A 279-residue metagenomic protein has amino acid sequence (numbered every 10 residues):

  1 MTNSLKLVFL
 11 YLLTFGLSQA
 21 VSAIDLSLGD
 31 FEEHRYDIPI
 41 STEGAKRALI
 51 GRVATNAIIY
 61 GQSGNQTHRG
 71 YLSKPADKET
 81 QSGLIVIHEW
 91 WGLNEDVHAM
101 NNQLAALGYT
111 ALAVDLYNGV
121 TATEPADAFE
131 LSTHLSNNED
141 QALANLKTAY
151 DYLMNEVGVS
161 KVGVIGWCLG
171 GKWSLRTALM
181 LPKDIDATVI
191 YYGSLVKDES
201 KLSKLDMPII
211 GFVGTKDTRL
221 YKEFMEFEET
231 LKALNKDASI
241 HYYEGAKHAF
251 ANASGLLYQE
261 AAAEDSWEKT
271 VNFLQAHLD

Functional and structural regions predicted by a protein language model:
V8-Q19: Bacterial N-terminal signal peptides
I24-I50, A57-Y152: Serine-hydrolase catalytic machinery in alpha/beta-hydrolase-like enzymes
L116-V120, S194, A246: Short beta-to-alpha linker loops that shape the active-site pocket of alpha/beta-hydrolase fold enzymes
T148-K204: Primarily recognizes the serine-hydrolase "nucleophile elbow" in alpha/beta-hydrolase and SGNH/GDSL folds
K204-I209, L234-D237: Short, proline-enriched alpha-helix->beta-strand connector loops that line the catalytic pocket of alpha/beta-hydrolase
G211-V213: Short beta-strand/loop motif that positions the catalytic acidic residue of the alpha/beta-hydrolase fold
T218-F224: Conserved alpha/beta-hydrolase "acid-adjacent" motif
D237-D279: C-terminal catalytic histidine-bearing segment of alpha/beta-hydrolase fold enzymes
